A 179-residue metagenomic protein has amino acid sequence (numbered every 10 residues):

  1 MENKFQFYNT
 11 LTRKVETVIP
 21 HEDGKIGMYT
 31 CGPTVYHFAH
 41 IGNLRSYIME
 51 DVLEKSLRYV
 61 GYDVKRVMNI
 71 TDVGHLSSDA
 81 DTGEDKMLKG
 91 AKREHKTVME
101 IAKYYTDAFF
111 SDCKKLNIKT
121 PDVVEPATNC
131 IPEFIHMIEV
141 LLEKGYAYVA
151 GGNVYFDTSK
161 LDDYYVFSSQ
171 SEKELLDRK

Functional and structural regions predicted by a protein language model:
M1-K179: NTP-dependent nucleotidyl-transfer catalytic core
